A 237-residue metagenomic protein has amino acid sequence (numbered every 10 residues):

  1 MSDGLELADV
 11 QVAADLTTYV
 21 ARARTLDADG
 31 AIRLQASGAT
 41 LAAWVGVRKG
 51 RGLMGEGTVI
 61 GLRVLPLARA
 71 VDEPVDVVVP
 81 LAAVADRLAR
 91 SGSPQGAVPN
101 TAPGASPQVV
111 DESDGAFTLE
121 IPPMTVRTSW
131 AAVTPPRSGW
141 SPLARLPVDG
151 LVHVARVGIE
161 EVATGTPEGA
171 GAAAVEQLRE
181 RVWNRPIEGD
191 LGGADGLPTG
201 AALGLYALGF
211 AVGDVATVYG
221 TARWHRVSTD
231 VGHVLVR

Functional and structural regions predicted by a protein language model:
M1-I60: N-terminal ordered "arm"
A8, Q35, R63-A68, A82 (+2 more regions): A structural detector for beta-sheet-dominated domains
D15, A21-A23, I32, E73 (+3 more regions): Generic structural signal for short, flexible, solvent-exposed coil/loop and linker residues
G52-S93: A broadly used, surface-exposed interaction patch
L81-R237: Long, compositionally biased intrinsically disordered terminal regions
